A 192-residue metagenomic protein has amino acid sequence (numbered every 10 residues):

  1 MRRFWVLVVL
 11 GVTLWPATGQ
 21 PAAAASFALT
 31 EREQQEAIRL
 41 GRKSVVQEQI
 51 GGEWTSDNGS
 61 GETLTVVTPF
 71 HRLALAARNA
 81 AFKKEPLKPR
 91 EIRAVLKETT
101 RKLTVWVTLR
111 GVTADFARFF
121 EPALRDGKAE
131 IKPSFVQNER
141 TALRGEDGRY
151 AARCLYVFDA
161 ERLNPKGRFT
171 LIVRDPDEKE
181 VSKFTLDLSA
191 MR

Functional and structural regions predicted by a protein language model:
M1-F4: Positively charged n-region of N-terminal signal peptides that target proteins for export
L7-A17: Bacterial N-terminal signal peptides
A22-R192: Conserved functional micro-motifs across diverse proteins
